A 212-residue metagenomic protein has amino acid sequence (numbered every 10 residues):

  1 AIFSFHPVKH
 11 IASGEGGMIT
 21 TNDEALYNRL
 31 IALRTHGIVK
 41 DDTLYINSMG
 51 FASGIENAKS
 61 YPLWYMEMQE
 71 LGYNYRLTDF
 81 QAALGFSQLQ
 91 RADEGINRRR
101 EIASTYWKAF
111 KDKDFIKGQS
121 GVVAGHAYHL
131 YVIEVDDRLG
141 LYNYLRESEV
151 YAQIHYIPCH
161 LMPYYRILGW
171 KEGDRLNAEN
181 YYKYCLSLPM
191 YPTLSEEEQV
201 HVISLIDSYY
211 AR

Functional and structural regions predicted by a protein language model:
A1-A12, N28, W64-E67: Conserved active-site segment immediately N-terminal to the catalytic lysine that forms the internal aldimine
G14-I19: Glycine-rich phosphate-binding loop of ATP-grasp-fold ATP-dependent ligases
N22-R212: PLP-dependent aminotransferase class I/II
